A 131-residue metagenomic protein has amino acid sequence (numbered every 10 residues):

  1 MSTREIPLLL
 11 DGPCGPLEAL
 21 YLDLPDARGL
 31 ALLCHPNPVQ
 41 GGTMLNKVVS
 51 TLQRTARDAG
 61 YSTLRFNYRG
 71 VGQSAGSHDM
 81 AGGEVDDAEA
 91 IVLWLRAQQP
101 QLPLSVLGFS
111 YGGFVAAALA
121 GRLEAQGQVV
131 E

Functional and structural regions predicted by a protein language model:
M1-D26: N-terminal cap/lid segment of alpha/beta-hydrolase-fold proteins
C14-P16, L24-R65: Short, surface-exposed "cap/lid" segments of acyl-processing enzymes
R69-M80: Glycine-rich "HGGG/HGxG" loop immediately N-terminal to the catalytic nucleophile of the alpha/beta-hydrolase
H78-Q98: Alpha/beta-hydrolase active-site loop
P103-S105, E131: Residue in the alpha/beta-hydrolase core beta-strand immediately N-terminal to the catalytic nucleophile
G108-A116: Gly/Ala-rich beta-loop-alpha elbow adjacent to hydrolase catalytic centers
A118-R122: Active-site signature of alpha/beta-hydrolase-fold catalytic machinery across serine- and Asp/Cys-nucleophile hydrolases
A125-E131: A conserved short beta-strand
